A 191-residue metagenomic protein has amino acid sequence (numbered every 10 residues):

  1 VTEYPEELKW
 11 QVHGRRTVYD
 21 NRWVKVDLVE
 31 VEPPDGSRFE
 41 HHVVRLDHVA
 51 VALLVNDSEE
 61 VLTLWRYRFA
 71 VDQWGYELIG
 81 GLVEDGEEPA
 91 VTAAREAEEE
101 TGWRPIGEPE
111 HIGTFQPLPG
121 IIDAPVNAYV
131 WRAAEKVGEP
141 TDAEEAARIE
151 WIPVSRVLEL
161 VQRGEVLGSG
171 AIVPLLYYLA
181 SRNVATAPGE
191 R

Functional and structural regions predicted by a protein language model:
V1-Y4: Alpha-helical and coiled-coil interaction segments, frequently adjacent to or embedded within charge-biased
Q11-V51, D57: Acidic, metal-coordinating catalytic segment for phosphate/diphosphate chemistry, firing primarily on the Nudix
K25-V29, W74, P125-Y129: Short beta-strand micro-motifs in enzyme catalytic cores
F39, H48-V51, N56, G81-G170 (+1 more regions): Unchanged
L46-Q73, E77: A glycine-rich, hydrophobic loop/mini-helix early in the fold
Y178-R191: Short helix-capping/linker segments at secondary-structure and domain boundaries
